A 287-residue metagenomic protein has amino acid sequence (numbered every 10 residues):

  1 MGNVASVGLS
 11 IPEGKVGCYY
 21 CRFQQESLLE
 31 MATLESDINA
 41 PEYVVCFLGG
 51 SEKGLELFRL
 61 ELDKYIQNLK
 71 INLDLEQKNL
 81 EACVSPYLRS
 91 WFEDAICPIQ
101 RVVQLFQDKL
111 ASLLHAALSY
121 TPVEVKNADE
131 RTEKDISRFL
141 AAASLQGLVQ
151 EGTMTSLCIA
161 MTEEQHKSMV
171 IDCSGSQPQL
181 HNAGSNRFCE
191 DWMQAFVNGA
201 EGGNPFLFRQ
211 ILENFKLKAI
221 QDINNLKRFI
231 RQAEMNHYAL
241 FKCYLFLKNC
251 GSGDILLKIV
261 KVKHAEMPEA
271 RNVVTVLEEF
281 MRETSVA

Functional and structural regions predicted by a protein language model:
M1-E130, S285: N-terminal uDENN/longin-like adaptor modules and analogous extended polar/low-complexity scaffolding regions in large
I99, V103, Q107-A111, L118 (+3 more regions): A eukaryote-biased sequence property
